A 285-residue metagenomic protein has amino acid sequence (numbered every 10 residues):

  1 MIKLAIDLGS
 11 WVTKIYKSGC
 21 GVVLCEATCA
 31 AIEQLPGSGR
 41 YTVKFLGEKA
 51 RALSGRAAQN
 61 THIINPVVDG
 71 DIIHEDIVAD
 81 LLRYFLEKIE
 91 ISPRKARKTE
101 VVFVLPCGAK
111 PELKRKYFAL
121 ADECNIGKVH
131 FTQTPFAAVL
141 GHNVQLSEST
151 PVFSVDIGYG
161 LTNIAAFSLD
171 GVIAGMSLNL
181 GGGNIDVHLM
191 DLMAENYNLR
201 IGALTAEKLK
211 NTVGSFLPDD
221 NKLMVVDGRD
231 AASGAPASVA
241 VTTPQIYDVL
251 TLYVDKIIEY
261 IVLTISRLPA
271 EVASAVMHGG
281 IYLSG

Functional and structural regions predicted by a protein language model:
M1-S154, F167-I281: Nucleotide/phosphate-binding catalytic cleft detector across ATP-hydrolyzing and phosphate-transferring enzymes
G158-Y159: C-terminal, charged low-complexity interaction regions
